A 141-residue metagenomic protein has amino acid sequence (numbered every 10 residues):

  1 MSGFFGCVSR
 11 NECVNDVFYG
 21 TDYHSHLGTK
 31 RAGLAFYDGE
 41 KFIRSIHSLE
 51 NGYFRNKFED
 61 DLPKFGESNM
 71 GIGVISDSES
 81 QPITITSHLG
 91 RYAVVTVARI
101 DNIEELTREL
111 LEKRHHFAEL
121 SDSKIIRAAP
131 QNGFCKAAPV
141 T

Functional and structural regions predicted by a protein language model:
M1-T141: Conserved short alpha-helical segments that host acidic/polar catalytic motifs at enzyme active sites
